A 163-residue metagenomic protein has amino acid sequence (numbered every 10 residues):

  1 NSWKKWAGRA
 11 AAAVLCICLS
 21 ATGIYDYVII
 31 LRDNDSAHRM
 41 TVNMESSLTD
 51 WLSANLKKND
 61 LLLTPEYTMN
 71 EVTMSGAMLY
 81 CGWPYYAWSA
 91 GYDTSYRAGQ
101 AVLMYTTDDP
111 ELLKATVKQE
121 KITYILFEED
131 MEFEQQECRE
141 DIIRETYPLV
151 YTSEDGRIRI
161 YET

Functional and structural regions predicted by a protein language model:
W3-T163: Extracytoplasmic
